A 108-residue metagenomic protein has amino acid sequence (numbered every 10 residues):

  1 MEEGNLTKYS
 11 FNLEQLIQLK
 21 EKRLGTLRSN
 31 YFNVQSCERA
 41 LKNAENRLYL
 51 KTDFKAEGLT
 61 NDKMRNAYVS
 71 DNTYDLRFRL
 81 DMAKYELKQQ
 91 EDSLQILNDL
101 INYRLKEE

Functional and structural regions predicted by a protein language model:
M1-T26: Short, charge-rich amphipathic alpha-helices with coiled-coil/heptad character
I17-K20, T60-D62, L76, I101: Short alpha-helical segments used as structural interaction elements across diverse proteins
L19-K22, R47, K51, E107: Surface-exposed polar/charged interaction patches
K22, S29, D71: Conserved aromatic-histidine-acidic binding/catalytic patches
Y31, Q35-R39, F78-E108: Long amphipathic alpha-helical coiled-coil segments
Y31-R65: Extended alpha-helical coiled-coil "stalk/arm" regions that act as elongated linkers or oligomerization scaffolds
K55-K84: Short, glycine/alanine-rich amphipathic alpha-helical segment that often forms an alpha-turn-alpha hairpin
